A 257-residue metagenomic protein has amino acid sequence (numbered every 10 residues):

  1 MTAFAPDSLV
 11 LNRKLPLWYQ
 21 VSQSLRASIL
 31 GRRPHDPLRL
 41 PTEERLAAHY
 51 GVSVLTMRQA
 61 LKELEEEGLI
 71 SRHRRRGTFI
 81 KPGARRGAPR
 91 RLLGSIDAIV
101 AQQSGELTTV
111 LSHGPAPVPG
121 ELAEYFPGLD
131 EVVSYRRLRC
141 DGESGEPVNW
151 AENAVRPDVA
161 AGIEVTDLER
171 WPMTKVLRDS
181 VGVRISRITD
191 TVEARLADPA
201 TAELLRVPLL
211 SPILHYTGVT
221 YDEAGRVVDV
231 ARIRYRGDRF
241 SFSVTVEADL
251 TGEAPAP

Functional and structural regions predicted by a protein language model:
M1-V52, E247, P257: Extreme N-terminal segment that seeds HTH/winged-HTH DNA-binding domains in transcriptional regulators
W18, T42, F79-L93: Short, cationic-aromatic polyanion-contact patches
T56: Residues in the helix-turn-helix
L61-K62: Short, hydrophobic-biased segments on the C-terminal half of alpha helices that form "recognition helices"
E66-R75, K81-G83: Beta-hairpin "wing" of winged helix-turn-helix
R85-G105, T109, G114-V118: A short, N-terminal "cap"/entry segment at the start of jelly-roll beta-barrel domains of the cupin/DSBH fold
E106-P257: C-terminal all-alpha effector/ligand-binding and dimerization domain of prokaryotic HTH-type transcriptional repressors
